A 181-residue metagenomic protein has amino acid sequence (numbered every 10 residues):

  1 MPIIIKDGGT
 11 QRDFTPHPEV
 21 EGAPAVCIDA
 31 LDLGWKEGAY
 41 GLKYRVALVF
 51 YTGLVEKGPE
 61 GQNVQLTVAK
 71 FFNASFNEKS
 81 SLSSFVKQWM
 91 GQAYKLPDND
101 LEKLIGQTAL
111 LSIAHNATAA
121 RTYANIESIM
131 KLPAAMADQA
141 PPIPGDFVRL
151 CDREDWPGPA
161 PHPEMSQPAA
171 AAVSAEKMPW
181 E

Functional and structural regions predicted by a protein language model:
M1-E181: Short beta-rich binding modules
